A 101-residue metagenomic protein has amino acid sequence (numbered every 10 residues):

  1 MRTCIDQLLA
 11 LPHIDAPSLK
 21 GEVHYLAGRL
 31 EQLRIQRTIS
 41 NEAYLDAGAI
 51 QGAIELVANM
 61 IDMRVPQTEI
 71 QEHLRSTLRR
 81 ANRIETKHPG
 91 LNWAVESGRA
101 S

Functional and structural regions predicted by a protein language model:
M1-Q36: Short terminal alpha-helical segments
R2-C4, D15-A16, K20, D46 (+3 more regions): Serine/threonine-rich low-complexity intrinsically disordered regions
L8, L30-R37, I61-T68, H88: Secondary-structure edge/capping motif, primarily at the C-terminal ends of alpha-helices and the immediately following
P17, H24, G28, G48 (+2 more regions): Generic structural signal for well-ordered, non-transmembrane alpha-helical segments in soluble/cytosolic regions
E22, E31, E42, E55 (+3 more regions): Glutamate identity and glutamate-enriched acidic tracts
S40-R79: Amphipathic protein-protein interaction modules
R64-S101: Amphipathic alpha-helical binding modules
